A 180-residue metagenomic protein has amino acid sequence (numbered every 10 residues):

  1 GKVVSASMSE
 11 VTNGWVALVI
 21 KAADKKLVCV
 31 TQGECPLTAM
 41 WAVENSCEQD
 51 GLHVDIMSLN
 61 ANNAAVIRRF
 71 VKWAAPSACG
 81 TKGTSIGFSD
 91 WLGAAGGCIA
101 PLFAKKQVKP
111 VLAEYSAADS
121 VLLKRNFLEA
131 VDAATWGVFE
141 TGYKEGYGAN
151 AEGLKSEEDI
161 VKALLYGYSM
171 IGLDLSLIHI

Functional and structural regions predicted by a protein language model:
G1-R68: N-terminal accessory interaction module
G51-W73, V111, A117-L128: Conserved oxyanion/phosphate-binding beta-strand-loop segments in alpha/beta enzyme cores
A64-I67, D90-A94, P101: Low-complexity, highly charged intrinsically disordered N-terminal segments that act as targeting/localization
T84-F88, P110-A113, Y147-A151, I171-L173: Hydrophobic faces of well-ordered beta-strands that scaffold small-molecule active sites in alpha/beta enzyme cores
S89-W91, Y115-A118, L154-S156, S176: Active-site beta-loop-alpha junctions enriched in small/polar residues
A95-V111, Y166-M170: Catalytic domains of carbohydrate-active enzymes, especially glycoside hydrolases
A118-K144, G148-K162: N-terminal active-site wall of soluble small-molecule enzyme domains
I178-I180: Conserved small/polar residues in nucleotide/adenosyl-binding loops
